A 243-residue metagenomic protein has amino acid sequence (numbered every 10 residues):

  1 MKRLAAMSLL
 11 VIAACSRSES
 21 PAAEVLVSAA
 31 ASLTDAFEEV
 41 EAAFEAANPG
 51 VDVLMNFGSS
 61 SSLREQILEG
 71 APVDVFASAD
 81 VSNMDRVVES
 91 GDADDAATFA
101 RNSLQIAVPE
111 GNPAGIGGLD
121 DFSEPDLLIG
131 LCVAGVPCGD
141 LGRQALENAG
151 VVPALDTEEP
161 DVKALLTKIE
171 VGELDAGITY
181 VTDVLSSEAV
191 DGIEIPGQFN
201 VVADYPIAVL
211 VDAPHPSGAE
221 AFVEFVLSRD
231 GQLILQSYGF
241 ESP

Functional and structural regions predicted by a protein language model:
M1-A13: Sec-dependent bacterial lipoprotein signal peptides
C15-A47, D52, F57, S61 (+5 more regions): Exported/periplasmic ABC-transporter solute-binding proteins
